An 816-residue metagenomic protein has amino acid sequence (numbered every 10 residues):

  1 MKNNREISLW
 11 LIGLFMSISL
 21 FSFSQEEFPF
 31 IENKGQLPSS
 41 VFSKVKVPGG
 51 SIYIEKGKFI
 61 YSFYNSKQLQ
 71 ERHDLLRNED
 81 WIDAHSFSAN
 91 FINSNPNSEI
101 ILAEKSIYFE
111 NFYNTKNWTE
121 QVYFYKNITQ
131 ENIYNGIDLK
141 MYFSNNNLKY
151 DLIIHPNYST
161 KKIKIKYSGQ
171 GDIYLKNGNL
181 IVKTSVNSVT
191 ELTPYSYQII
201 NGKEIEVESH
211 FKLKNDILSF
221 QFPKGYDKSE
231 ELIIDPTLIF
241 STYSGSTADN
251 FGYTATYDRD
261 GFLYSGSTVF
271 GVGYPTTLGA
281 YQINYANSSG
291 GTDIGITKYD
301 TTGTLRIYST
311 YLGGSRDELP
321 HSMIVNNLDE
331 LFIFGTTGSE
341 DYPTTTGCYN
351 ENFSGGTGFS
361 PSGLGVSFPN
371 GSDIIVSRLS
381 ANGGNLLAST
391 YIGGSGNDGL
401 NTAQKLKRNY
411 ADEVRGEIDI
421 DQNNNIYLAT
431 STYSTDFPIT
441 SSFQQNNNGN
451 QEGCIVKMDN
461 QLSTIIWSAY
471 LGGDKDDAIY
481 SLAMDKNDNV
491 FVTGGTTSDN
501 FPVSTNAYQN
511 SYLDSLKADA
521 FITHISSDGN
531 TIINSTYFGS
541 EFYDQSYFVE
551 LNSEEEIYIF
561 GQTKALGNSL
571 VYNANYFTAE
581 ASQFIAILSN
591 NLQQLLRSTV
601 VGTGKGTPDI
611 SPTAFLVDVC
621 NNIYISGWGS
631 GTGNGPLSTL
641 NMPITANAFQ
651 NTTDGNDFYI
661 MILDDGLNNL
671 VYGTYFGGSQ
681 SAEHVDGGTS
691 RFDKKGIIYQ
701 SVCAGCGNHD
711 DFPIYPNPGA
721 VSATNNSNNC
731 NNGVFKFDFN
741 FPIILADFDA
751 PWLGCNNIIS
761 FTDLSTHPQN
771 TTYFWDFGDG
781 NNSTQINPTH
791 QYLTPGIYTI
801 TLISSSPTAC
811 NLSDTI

Functional and structural regions predicted by a protein language model:
M1-E27, C810: Bacterial Sec-dependent N-terminal signal peptides
F23-T247, T254-Y257, L263: Residues that cap or anchor secondary-structure elements
A84-S86, F91-N95, T160, K228-C755 (+5 more regions): A sequence-level/structural motif corresponding to short, flexible coil/turn segments enriched in small polar residues
S196, T771-D779: Change to "...patches in solvent-exposed regions of secreted, membrane-anchored, or virion-exposed structural
F220, N787-T789: Exposed aromatic-hydrophobic patches
N757-S765: A short beta-strand segment in extracellular, disulfide-stabilized domains
G780-Q785: Short beta-strand segments within Ig-like beta-sandwich modules, predominantly Fibronectin type-III
